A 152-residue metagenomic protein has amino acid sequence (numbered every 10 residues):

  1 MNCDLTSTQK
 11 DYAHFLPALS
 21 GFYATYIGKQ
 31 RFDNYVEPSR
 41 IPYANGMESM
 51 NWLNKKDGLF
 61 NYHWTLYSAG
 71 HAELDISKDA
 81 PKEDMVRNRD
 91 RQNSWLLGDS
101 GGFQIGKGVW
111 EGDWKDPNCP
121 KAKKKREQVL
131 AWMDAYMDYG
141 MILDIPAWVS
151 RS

Functional and structural regions predicted by a protein language model:
M1-S152: Non-catalytic, usually N-terminal nucleic-acid engagement modules in DNA/RNA processing proteins
